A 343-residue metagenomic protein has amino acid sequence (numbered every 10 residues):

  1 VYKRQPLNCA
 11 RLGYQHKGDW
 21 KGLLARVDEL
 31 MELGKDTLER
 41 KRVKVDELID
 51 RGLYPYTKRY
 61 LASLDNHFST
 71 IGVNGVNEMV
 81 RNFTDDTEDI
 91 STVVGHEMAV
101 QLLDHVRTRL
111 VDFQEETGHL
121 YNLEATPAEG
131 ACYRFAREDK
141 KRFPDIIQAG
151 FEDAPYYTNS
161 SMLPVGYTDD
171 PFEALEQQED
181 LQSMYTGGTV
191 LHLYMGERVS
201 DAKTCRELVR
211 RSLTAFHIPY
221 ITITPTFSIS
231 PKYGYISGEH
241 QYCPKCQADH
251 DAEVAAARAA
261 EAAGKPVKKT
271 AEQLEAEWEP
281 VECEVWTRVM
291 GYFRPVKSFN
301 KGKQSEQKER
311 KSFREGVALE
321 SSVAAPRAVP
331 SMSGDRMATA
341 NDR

Functional and structural regions predicted by a protein language model:
V1-Y2: Short, small-residue-biased leader/transition segments that mark boundaries at the very start of proteins
N8-R11: Short loop/turn segments at strand-loop or loop-helix junctions that form parts of catalytic or ligand-binding pockets
Y14, K21, A25-N74, E78-P280 (+2 more regions): Acidic, glycine-enriched catalytic cores built around paired aspartates
D46-R51, K232-G238, F313-V317, P326-A338: Noncatalytic linker/hinge segments flanking ATPase motor cores
D249, A256-L274, G316-R343: Acidic, low-complexity intrinsically disordered tails
E272-A276, P280-E284, R288-G291, P295-V329: A charge-rich, low-complexity, intrinsically flexible signal that marks solvent-exposed coils, linkers, repeats
